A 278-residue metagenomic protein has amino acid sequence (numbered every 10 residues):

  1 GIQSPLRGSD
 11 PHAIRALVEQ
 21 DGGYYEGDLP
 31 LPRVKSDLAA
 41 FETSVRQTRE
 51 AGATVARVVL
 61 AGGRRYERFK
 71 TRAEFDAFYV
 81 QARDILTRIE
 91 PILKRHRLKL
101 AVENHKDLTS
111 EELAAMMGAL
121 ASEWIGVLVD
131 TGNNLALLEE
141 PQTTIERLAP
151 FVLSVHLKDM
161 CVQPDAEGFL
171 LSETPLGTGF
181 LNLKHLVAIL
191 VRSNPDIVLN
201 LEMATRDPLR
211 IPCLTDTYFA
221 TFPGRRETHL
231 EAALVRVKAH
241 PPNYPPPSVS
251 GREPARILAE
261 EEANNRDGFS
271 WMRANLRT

Functional and structural regions predicted by a protein language model:
G1-V55, D84-T87, S122, P223-T278: N-terminal pre-domain/capping segments
I2-I14, L31-A39, N104-E111, N133-E139 (+2 more regions): Acidic-and-aromatic substrate-binding clefts and catalytic sites of carbohydrate-active enzymes
I2-S4, Y25-L29, A56-V58, L100-V102 (+3 more regions): Hydrophobic faces of well-ordered beta-strands that scaffold small-molecule active sites in alpha/beta enzyme cores
L6-R7, A61, M160, A204: Flexible loop residues that form catalytic and substrate-binding hotspots at small-molecule/glycan-binding clefts
Q20-E26, P32-G126: Active-site acidic/histidine proton-transfer and metal-coordination neighborhood in alpha/beta enzyme cores
D28-K35, R72-D76, G132-N133, E173-T178 (+1 more regions): The substrate-binding groove and active-site-proximal loops of carbohydrate-active enzymes, especially glycoside
R68, F75, K99-V102, D130 (+4 more regions): Residues at structural and domain junctions
S110-W124, L135-T278: Histidine-acidic metal/acid-base catalytic patches
